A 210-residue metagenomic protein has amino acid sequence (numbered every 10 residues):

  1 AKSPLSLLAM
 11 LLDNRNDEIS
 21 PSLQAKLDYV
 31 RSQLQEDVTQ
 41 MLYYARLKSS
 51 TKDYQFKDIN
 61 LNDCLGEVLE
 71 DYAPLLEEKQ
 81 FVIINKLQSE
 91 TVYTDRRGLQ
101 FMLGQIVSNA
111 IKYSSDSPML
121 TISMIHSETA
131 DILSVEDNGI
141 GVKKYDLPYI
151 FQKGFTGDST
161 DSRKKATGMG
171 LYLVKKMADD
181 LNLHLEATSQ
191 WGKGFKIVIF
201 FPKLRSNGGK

Functional and structural regions predicted by a protein language model:
S49-Y54, L87, T91-R97: Conserved micro-motifs of the catalytic ATP-binding
L75-I84: Short conserved segments within the C-terminal catalytic ATPase subdomain
A110-I111: Short helix-loop "hinge" at the ATP-lid/N-box region of the Bergerat-fold HATPase_c
S117-T129: Short beta-strand/loop element within the Bergerat-fold HATPase_c
D137: Acidic ATP/Mg2+-coordinating residue in the GHKL
V142-F155: Short conserved segment of the HATPase_c
